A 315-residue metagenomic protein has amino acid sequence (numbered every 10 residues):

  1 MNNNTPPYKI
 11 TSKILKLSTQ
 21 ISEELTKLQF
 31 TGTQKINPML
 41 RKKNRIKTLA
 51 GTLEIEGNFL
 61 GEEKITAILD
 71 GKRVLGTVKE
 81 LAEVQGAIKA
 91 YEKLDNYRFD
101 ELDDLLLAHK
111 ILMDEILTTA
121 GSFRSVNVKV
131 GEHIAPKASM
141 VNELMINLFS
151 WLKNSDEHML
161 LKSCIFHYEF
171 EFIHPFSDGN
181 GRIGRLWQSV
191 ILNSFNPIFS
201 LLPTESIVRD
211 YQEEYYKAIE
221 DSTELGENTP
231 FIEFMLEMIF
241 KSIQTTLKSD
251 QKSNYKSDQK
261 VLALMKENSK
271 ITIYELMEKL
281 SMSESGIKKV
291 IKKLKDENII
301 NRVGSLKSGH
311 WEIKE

Functional and structural regions predicted by a protein language model:
M1-E315: FIC/Doc superfamily catalytic core
